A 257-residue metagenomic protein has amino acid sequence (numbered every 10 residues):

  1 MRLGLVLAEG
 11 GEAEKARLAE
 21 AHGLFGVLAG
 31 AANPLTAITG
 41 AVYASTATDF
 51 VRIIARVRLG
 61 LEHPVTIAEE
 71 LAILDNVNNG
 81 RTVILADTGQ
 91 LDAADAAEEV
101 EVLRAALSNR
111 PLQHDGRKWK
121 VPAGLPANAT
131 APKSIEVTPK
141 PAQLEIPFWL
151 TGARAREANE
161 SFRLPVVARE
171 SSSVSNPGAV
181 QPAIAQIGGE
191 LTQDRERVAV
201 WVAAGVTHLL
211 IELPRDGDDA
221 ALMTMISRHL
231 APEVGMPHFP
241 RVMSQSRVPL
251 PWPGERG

Functional and structural regions predicted by a protein language model:
M1-G257: Active-site-adjacent structural elements that line small-molecule/cofactor binding pockets in enzymes
